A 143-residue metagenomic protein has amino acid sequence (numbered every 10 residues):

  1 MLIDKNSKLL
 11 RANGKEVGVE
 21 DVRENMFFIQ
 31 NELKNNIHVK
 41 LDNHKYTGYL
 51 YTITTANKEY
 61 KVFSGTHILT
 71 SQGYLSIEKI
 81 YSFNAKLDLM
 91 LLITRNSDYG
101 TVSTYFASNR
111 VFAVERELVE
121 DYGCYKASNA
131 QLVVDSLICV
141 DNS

Functional and structural regions predicted by a protein language model:
M1-S143: Autoprocessing domains of the Hint superfamily
